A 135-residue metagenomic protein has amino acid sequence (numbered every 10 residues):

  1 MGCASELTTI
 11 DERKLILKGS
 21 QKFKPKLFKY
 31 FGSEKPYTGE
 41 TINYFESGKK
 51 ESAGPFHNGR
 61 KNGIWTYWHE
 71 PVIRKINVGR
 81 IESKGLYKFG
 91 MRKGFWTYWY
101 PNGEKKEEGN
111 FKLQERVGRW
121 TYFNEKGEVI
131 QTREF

Functional and structural regions predicted by a protein language model:
G2-F135: Glycine/tyrosine- and acidic-biased, solvent-exposed loop/turn segments at the edges of beta-strands
